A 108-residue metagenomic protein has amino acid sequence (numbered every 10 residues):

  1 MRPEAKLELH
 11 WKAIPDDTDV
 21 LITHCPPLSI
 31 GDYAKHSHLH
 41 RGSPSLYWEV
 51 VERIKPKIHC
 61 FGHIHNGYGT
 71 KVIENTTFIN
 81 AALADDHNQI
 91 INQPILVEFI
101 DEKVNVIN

Functional and structural regions predicted by a protein language model:
M1-K6, H40-R41: Short gly/ser/thr-rich secondary-structure transition/capping motifs
E4-D17: Short amphipathic alpha-helices and their capping/turn segments at secondary-structure boundaries
D17-K55: Active-site-proximal segments of metal-dependent phosphoesterases and phosphodiesterases across multiple
C25, G62-I64: Short secondary-structure boundary segments
S45-R53, K57-I58, H65-N108: Binuclear metal-dependent phosphoesterase catalytic core
